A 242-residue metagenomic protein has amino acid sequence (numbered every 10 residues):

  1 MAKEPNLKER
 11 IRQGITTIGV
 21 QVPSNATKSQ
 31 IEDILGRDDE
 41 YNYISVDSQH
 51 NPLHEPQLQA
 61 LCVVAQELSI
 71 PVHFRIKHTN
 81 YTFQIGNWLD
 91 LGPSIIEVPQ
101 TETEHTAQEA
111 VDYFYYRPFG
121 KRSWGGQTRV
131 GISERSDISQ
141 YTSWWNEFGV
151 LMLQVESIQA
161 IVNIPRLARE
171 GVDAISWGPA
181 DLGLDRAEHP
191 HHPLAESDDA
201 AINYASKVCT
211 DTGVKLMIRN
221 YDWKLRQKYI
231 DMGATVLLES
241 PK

Functional and structural regions predicted by a protein language model:
M1-Q21, R135-E147, Y204, D211: N-terminal amphipathic alpha-helix/helix-capping segment at the start of soluble metabolic enzymes
M1-V72, T79, R169: Conserved N-terminal beta1-alpha1 strand-loop-helix module at the mouth
I11-S29, H73-H78, G149-V162, K215-D222: Active-site mouth loops of central-metabolism enzymes
I15-G19, N42-Y43, S69-H73, S94-E97 (+4 more regions): Structural preference for beta-strand elements that scaffold enzyme active sites
I31-R37, F74, T79-S94, V98 (+3 more regions): Catalytic cores of alpha/beta
E55-Y81, D112-W124, Q140-E147, P193-I218: Alpha-helix-loop-beta-strand connector modules within alpha/beta enzyme cores
I95-G171, P179-L184: Conserved anion-binding
R122-S133, G149-V162, H192, S197-K242: C-terminal alpha-helical cap/extension of soluble enzyme domains
